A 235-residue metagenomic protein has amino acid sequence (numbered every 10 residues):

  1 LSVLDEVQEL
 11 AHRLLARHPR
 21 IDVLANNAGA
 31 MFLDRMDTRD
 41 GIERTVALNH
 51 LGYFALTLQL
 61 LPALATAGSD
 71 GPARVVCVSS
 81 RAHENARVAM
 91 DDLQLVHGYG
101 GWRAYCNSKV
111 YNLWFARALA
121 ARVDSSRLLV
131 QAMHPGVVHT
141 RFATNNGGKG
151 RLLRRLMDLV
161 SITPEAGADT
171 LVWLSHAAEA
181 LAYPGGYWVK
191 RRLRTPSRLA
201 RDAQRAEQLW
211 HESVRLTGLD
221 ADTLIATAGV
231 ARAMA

Functional and structural regions predicted by a protein language model:
L1-R141, G218-L219, T223-A231, A235: Rossmann-fold NAD(P)H-dependent dehydrogenase/reductase core
V7, S108, A132, R154-R194 (+3 more regions): C-terminal helical subdomain
M31, R194-T195: Short, active-site-adjacent cap segments at secondary-structure transitions
V88-L93, N145-K149, Y187-W188: Short, flexible, mixed-charge acidic loops at enzyme active sites
L95, G147-G148, E179, G218: A generic structural signal for secondary-structure junctions that act as hinges or helix/strand caps at the edges
D124, T144, H211-R215: Short polybasic/polar patches that bind polyanions
H139-R155: A glycine/serine/threonine-rich, flexible loop-to-helix segment that serves as the NAD(P) cofactor-binding "lid"
T144, R198-A200: Short glycine/threonine-rich loop-to-helix capping motif typified by GTGT followed within a few residues by an Asp-Pro
